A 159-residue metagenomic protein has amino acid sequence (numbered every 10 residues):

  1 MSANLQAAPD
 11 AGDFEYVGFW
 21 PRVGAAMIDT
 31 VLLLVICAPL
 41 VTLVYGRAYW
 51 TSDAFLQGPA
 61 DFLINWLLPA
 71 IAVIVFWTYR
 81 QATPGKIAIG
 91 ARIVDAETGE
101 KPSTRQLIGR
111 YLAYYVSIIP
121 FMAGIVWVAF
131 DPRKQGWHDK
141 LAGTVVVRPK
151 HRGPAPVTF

Functional and structural regions predicted by a protein language model:
M1-M122, G136, K140-G143, V147-F159: Short, small/hydrophobic-residue-rich motifs at membrane-helix boundaries and re-entrant hairpins of integral membrane
I125-R133: Low-complexity, intrinsically disordered Gly/Pro/Thr-rich segments
